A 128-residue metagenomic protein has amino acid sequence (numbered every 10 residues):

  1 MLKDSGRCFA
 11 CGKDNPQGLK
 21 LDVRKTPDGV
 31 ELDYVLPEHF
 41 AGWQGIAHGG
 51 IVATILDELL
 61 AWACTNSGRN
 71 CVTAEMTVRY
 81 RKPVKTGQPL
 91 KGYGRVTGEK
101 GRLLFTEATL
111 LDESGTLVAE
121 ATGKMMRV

Functional and structural regions predicted by a protein language model:
M1-H39: Non-catalytic linker/capping segments at the edges of enzyme domains
M1-L2, V84-T86, V96-V128: HotDog/MaoC-like acyl-thioester-processing domains
L19, V72-A74, L90, L104 (+1 more regions): Hydrophobic core residues within well-ordered beta-strands of beta-rich domains
P27, L36-E38, K82, D112 (+1 more regions): Non-catalytic surface loops within mature trypsin-like serine protease
G29, I46-N70: Active-site helix/loop of acyl-thioester processing domains in fatty-acid/polyketide metabolism, spanning hotdog-fold
D33-V35, T77-R79, Y93-R95, T109 (+1 more regions): Residue-level recognition of well-ordered beta-strand positions that form the cores of beta-sheet-rich folds across
E38-I46: A short glycine/serine-rich beta->alpha loop
L59-K91: Hydrophobic beta-strand-centered segment that forms part of the acyl-chain substrate-binding groove
